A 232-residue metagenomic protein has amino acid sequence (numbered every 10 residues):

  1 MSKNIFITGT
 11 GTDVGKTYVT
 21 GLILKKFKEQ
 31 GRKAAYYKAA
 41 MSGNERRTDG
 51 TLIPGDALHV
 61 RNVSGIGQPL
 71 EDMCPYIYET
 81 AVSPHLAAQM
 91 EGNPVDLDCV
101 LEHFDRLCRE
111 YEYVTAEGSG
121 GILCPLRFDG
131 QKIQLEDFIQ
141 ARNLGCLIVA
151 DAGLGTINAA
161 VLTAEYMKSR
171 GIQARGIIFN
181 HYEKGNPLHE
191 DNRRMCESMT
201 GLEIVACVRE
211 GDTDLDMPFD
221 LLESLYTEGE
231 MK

Functional and structural regions predicted by a protein language model:
N4, Y18-P94, D98, H103-R106: N-terminal phosphate/diphosphate-binding loop that engages ATP/GTP or pyrophosphate donors across diverse enzyme folds
I7: Hydrophobic anchor at the beta1->P-loop junction of P-loop NTPases
V14-G15: Conserved glycine(s) of the Walker
L24-K25, L135-F138, N158-S169: Histidine-anchored nucleotide/phosphate-binding helix
V100, F104-Q131: Switch II (G3) loop of P-loop NTPases
F128-A152: Inter-motif core of Ras-like GTPase G domains
F128-E136, V161-A164, H189-R194: Charged helix-capping and loop-helix junction motifs
E165-K232: C-terminal lobe/tail of nucleotide-utilizing enzymes
